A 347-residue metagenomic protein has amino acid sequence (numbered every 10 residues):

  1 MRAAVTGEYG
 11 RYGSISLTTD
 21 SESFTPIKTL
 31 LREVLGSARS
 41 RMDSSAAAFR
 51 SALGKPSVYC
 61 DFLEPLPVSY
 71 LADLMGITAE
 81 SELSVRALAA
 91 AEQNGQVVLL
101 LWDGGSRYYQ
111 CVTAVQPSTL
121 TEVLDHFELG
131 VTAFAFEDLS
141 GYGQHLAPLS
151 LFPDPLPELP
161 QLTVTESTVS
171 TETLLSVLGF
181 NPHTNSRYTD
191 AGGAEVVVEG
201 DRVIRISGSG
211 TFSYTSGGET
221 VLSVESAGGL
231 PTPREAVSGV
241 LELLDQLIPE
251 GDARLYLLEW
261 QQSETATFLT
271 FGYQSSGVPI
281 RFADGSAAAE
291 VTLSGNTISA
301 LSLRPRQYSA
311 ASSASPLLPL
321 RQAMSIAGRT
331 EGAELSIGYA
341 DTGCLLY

Functional and structural regions predicted by a protein language model:
M1-R234: Preferential activation on post-signal-peptide N-terminal prodomains/segments of secreted or lumenal proteins
M1-T6, R11-Y12, L255-L257, I298-A300 (+1 more regions): A broad structural signal for short, well-ordered beta-strand segments within beta-sheet-rich domains
I27-L30, V34-S45, V164-V177, S226-E264 (+1 more regions): Short, non-transmembrane alpha-helical segments in secretory-pathway proteins
R86, E172-S216, G251-T297, L303-R304 (+1 more regions): Exposed beta-strand-loop-beta-strand "reactive/processing" segments of non-cytosolic proteins
A87, Q93-V112, G130, V237 (+3 more regions): Zymogen propeptides/activation segments of proteases
A287-I326: C-terminal, well-structured catalytic/ligand-binding subdomain of enzymes
